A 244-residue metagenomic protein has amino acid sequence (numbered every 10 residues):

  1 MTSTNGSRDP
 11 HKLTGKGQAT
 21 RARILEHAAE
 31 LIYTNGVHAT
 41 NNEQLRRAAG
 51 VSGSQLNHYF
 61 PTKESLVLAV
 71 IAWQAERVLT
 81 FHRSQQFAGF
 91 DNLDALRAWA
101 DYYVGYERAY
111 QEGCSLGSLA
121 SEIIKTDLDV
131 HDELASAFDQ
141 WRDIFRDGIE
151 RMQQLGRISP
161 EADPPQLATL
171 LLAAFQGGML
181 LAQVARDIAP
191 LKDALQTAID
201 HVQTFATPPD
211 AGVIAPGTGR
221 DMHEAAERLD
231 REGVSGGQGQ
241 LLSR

Functional and structural regions predicted by a protein language model:
M1-A19, P208-R244: N-terminal intrinsically disordered/low-complexity leader segments
R23, H27, L31-S65, A69: Helix-turn-helix
A69, R83-G113, P164-L171: Hydrophobic alpha-helical connector segments
A72-V78: Short, basic, alpha-helical segments at the C-terminal edge of helix-turn-helix-like DNA-binding modules
G89, T126-L128, D139-L167, F205-D210: Hydrophobic alpha-helical bundle segments that form small-molecule/ligand-binding pockets
D94-A95, A109-D132: Amphipathic alpha-helical segments used for helix-helix packing
R97, D101, A135, R146 (+4 more regions): Conserved terminal C-lobe alpha helix of the protein kinase catalytic domain
Y106, R151, L171-A189, H201-A211: Amphipathic C-terminal alpha-helical segment
